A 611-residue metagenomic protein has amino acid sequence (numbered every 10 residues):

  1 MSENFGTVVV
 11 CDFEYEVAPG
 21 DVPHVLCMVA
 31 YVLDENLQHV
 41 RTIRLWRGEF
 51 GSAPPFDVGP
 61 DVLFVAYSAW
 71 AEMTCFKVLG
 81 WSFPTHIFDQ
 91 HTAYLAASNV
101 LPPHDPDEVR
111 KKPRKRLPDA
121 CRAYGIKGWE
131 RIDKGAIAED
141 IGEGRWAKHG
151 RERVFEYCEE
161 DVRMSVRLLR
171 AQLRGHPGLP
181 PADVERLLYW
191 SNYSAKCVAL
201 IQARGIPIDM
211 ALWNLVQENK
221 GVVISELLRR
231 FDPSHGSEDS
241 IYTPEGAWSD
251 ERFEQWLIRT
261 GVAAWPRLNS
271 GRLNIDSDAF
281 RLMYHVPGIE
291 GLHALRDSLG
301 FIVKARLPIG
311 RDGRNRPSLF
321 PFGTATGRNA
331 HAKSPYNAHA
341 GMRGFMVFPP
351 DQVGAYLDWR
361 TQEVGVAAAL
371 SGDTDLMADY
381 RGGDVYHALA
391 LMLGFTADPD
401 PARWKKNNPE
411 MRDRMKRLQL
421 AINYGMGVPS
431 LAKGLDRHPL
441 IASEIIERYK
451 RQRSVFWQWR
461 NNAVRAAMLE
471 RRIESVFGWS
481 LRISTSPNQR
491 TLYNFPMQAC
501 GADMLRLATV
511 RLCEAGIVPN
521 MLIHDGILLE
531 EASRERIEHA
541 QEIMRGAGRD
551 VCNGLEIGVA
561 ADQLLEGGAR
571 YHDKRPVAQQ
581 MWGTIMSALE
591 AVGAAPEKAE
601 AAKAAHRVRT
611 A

Functional and structural regions predicted by a protein language model:
S2-E14, P19-V22, C27, L37-H39 (+11 more regions): Conserved "right-hand" nucleotidyltransferase catalytic core of DNA-directed polymerases
P19, L26, A30, D34-A53 (+2 more regions): Active-site-proximal helix-loop-helix substrate-binding element of RNase H-like nuclease domains
P23-C27, E363-D398, G478: Metal-dependent catalytic core segments for phosphate chemistry
T92-P102, A199, E556-K574: Short, conserved secondary-structure transition motifs
A263-A264, R316, P321, F395-N520 (+2 more regions): Conserved catalytic core of nucleic-acid polymerases
R453, E542-N553: A common structural junction motif
D525-E530: A generic structural motif
E531-I537: Helix N-cap motif at beta-to-alpha junctions
